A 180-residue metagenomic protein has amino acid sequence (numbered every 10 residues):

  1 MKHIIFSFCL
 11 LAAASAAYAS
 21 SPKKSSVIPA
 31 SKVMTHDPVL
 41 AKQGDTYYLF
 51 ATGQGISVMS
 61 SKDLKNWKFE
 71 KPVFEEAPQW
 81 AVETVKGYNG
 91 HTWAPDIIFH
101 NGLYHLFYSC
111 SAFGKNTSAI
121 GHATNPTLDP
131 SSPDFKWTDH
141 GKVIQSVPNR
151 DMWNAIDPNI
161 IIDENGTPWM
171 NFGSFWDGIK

Functional and structural regions predicted by a protein language model:
M1-K23: Bacterial Sec-dependent N-terminal signal peptides
Y18-K180: Carbohydrate-active catalytic/glycan-binding domains of CAZyme proteins, especially the secreted or lumenal ectodomains
